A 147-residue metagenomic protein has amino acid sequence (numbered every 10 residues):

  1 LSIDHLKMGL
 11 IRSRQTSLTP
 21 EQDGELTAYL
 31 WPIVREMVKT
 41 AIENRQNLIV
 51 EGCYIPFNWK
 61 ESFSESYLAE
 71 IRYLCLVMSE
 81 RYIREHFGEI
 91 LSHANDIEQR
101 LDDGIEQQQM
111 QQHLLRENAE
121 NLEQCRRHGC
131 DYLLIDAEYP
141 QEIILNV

Functional and structural regions predicted by a protein language model:
L1, R72-L74, D131-L133: Hydrophobic/aromatic beta-strand patches that form the interior of the parallel beta-sheet core in alpha/beta enzyme
L1-I33: Conserved substrate/cofactor phosphate-moiety recognition/catalytic segment in nucleotide-dependent phosphotransferases
H5-M8, I55-P56, M78-R84, Y139-P140: Conserved nucleotide-binding/hydrolysis micro-motifs of P-loop NTPases
S13, K60-S62, R84-G88: Short, well-ordered secondary-structure micro-motifs
T16-P20, S66-A69, L91-H93: Short, hinge-like loop/turn segments at secondary-structure boundaries
G24-M78: Glycine-rich phosphate-binding loop used to anchor ATP phosphates in small-molecule kinases, encompassing both
I71-E117: A glycine- and Lys/Arg-enriched "phosphate-lid" helix/loop adjacent to the NTP-binding pocket of small-molecule kinases
A119-V147: NTP-dependent small-molecule kinase module
